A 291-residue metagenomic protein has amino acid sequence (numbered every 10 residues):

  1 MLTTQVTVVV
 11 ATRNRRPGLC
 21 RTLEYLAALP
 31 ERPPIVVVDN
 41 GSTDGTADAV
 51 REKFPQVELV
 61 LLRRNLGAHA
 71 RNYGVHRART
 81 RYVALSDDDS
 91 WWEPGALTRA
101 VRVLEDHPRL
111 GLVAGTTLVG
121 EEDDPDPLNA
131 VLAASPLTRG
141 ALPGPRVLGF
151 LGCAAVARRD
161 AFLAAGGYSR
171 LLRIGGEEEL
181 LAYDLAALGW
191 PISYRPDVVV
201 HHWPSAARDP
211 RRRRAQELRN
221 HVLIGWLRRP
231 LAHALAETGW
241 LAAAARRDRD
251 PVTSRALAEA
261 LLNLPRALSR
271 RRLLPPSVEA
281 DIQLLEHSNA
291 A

Functional and structural regions predicted by a protein language model:
E24-P33: Short, acidic, metal-binding catalytic loop of nucleotide-sugar glycosyltransferases
Y25, D39-D48, S90-E93: A conserved acidic beta->alpha catalytic loop
L61-A78, R99: Glycine-rich, basic loop-to-helix element that forms the pyrophosphate-binding segment of sugar-nucleotide handling
V83: Short aromatic/hydrophobic "clamp" motif used to bind/position activated sugar donors
P94-P127: Conserved donor NDP-sugar-binding/catalytic core segment of glycosyltransferases
G115, A130-V147: Short, flexible, basic/aromatic active-site loop/helix in glycosyltransferases
G149-A157, A161-G166, L171-V199: A short, conserved alpha-helix in the catalytic core of glycosyltransferases
Q216-E217, P230-A291: Non-catalytic, C-terminal membrane-associated alpha-helical segments of glycosyltransferases
